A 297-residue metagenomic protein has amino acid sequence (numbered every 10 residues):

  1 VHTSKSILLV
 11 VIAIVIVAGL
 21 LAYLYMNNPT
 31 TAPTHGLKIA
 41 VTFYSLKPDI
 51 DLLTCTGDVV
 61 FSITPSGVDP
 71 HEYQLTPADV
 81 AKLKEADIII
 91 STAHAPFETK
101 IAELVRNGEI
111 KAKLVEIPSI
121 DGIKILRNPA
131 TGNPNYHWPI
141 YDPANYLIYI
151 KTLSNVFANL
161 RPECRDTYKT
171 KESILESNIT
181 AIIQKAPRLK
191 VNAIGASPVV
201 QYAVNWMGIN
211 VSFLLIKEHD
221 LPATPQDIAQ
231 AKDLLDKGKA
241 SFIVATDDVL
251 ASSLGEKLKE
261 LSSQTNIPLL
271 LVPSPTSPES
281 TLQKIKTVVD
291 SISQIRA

Functional and structural regions predicted by a protein language model:
V1-L8: Short, low-complexity patches enriched in S/T/P/G
L8-L9, V15-A297: Extracytoplasmic metal-acquisition and chelation regions
